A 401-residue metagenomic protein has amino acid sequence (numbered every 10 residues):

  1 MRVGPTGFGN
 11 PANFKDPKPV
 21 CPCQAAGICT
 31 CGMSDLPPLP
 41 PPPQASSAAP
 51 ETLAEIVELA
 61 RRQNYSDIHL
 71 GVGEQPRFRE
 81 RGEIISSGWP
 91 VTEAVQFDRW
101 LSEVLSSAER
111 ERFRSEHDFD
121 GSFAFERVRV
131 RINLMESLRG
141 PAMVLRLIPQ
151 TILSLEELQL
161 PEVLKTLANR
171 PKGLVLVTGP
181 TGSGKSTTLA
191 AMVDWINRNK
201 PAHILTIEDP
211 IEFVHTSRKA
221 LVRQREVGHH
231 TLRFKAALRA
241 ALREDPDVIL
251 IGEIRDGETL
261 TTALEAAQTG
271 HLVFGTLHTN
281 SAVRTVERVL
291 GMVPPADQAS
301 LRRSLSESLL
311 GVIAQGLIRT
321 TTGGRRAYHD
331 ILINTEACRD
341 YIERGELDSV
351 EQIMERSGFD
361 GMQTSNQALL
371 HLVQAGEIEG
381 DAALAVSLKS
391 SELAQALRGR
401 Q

Functional and structural regions predicted by a protein language model:
T6-A12, D16-P22: Intrinsically disordered, low-complexity segments enriched in serine/proline and basic residues
F14, G27-I28: Short stretches within intrinsically disordered, low-complexity N-terminal or propeptide regions
C23, C29-Q401: Short, flexible helix-loop junctions that flank or precede catalytic/ligand sites
